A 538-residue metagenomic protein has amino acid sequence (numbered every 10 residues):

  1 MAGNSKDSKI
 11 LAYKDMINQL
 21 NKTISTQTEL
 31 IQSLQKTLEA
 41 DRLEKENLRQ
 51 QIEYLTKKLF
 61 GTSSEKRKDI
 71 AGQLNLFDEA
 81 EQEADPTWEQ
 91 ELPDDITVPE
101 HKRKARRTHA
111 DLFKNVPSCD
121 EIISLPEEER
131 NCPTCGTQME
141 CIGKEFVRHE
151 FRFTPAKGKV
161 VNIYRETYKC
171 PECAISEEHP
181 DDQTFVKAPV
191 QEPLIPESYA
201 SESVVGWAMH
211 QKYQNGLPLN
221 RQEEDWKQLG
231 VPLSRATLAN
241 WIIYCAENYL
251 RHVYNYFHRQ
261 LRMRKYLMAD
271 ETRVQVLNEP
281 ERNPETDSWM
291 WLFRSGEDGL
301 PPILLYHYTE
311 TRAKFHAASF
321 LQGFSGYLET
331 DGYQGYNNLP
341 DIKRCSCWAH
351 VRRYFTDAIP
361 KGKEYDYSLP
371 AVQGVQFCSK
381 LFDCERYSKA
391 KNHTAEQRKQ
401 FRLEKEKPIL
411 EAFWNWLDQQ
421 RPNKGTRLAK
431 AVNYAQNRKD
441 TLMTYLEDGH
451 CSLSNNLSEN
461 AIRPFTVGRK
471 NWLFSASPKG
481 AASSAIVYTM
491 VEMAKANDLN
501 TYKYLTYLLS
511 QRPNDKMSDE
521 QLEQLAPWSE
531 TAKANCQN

Functional and structural regions predicted by a protein language model:
M1-Y199, M268-A269, R402, L525 (+1 more regions): Short, flexible loop/hinge motifs at secondary-structure junctions
A2-G3, E129-R130, E140, T167-K169 (+1 more regions): Catalytic center-proximal scaffold of phosphoryl-transfer enzymes
